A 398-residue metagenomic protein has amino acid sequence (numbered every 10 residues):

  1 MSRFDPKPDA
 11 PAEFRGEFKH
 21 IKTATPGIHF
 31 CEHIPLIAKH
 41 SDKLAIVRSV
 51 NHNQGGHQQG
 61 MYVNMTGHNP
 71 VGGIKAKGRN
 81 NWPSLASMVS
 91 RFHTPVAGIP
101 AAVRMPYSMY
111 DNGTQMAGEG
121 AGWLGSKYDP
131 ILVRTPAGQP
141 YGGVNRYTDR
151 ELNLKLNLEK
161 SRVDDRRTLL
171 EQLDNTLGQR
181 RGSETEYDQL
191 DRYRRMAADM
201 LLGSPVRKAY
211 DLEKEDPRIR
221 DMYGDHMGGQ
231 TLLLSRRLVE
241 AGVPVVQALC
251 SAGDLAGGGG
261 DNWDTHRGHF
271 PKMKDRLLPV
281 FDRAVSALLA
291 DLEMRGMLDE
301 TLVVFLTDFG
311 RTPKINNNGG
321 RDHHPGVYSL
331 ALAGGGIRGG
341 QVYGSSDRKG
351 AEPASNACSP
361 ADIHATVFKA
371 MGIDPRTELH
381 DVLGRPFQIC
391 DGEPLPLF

Functional and structural regions predicted by a protein language model:
M1-F398: Ligand-binding pockets and gating/stacking loops
